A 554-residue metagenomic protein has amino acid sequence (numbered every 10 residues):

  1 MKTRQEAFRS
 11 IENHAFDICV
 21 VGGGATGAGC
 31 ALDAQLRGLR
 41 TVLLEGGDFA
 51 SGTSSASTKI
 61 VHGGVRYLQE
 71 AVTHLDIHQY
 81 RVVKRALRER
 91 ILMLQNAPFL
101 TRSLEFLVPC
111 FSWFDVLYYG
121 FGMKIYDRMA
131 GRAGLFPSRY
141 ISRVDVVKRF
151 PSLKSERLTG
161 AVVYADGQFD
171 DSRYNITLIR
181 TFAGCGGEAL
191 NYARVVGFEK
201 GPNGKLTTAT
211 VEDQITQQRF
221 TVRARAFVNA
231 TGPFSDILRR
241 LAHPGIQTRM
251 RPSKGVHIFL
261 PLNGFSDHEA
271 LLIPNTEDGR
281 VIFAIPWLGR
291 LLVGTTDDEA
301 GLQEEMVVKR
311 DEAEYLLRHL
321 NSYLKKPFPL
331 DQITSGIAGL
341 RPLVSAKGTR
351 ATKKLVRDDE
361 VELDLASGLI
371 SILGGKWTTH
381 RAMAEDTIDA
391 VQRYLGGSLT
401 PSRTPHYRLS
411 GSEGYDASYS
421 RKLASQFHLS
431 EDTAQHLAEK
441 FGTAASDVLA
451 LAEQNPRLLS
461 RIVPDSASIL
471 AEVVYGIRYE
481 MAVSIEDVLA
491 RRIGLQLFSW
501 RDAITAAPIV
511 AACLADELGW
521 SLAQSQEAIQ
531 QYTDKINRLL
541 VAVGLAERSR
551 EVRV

Functional and structural regions predicted by a protein language model:
M1-I18, L36-R37: Extreme N-terminal leader/targeting segments of oxidoreductases
H14-F16, T216-A226: Core beta-strand elements of the Rossmann-like FAD/NAD(P) dinucleotide-binding domain in flavoenzyme oxidoreductases
V21, V222-G232: Short hydrophobic core segments
L36-A56: Glycine-rich FAD pyrophosphate-binding loop
K59-R149: Dinucleotide-binding Rossmann-like beta1-alpha1 core, especially the glycine-rich loop that anchors the ADP
V108-R180, G184-C185, L190, F198-K205 (+2 more regions): Flavin (FAD/FMN) cofactor-binding and adjacent substrate-gating region of FAD-dependent oxidoreductase domains
R173, T181, G245-L292, D298-D502 (+2 more regions): C-terminal catalytic lobe of FAD-dependent flavoproteins
N229-P244: Flavin (primarily FAD) binding-site architecture
